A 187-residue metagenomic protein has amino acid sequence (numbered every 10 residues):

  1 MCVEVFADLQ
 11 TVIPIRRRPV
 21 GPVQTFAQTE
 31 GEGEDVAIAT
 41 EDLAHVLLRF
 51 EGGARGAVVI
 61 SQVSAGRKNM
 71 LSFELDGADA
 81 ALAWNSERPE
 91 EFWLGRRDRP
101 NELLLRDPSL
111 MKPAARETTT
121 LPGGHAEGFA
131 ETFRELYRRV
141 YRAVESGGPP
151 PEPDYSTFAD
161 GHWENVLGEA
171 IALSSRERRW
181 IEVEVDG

Functional and structural regions predicted by a protein language model:
F6-G52, D79-Y155, G187: C-terminal glycine/acidic-rich active-site capping loop/insertion
A39-T40, A54, R67-L71: Glycine/proline-rich active-site loop of Rossmann-fold NAD(P)-dependent oxidoreductases
A57-I60, W84-N85: Beta-strand scaffold of nucleotide-dependent catalytic cores
V59-K68, G124-G128: Glycine-rich phosphate/pyrophosphate-binding beta-alpha loops
L173-G187: C-terminal capping/lid region of NAD(P)-dependent oxidoreductase domains
